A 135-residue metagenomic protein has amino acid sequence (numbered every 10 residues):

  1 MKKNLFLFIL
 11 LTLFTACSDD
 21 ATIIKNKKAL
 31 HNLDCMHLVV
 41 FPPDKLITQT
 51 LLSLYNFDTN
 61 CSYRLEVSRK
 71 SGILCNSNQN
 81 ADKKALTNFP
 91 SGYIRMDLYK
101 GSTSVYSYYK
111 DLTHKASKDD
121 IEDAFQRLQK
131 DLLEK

Functional and structural regions predicted by a protein language model:
K2-F8: Sec-dependent signal peptide recognition, specifically the positively charged N-region followed immediately by
L13-A16: C-terminal motif of bacterial Sec signal peptides marking the signal peptidase cleavage site
S18-D20: Bacterial signal peptide processing site
I23-N26, R95: Long, hydrophobic N-terminal alpha-helical segment
N26-K45: Post-signal peptide N-terminal segment of mature Sec-exported envelope proteins
S53-Y99, Y109-D111: Surface-exposed short loop/turn segments
V105, K110-K135: C-terminal partner/receptor-binding element of secreted or periplasmic proteins
